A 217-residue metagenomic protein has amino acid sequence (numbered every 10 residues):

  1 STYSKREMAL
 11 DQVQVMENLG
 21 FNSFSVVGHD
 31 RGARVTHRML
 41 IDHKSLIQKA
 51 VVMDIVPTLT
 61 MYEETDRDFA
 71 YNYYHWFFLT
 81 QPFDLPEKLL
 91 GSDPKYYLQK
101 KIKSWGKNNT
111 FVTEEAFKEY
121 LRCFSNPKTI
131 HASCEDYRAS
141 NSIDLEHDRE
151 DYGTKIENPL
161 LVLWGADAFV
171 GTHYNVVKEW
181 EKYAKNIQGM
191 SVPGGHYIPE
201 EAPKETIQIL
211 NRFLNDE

Functional and structural regions predicted by a protein language model:
S1-V27, R31-S191, P199, N211: Flexible "cap/lid" subdomain of the alpha/beta-hydrolase fold that forms the substrate-access gate
G195-P203, I207: Catalytic histidine-centered segment of alpha/beta-hydrolase-like enzymes
I209-E217: C-terminal alpha-helix
